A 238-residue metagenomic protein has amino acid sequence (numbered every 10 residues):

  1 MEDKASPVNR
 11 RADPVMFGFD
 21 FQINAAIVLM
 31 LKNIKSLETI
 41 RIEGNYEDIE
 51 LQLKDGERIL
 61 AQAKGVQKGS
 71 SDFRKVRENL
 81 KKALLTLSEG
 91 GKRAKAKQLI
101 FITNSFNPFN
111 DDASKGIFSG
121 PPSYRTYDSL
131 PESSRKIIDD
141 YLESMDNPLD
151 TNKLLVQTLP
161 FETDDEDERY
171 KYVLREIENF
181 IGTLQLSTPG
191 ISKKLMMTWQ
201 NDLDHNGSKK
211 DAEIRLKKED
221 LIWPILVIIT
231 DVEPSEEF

Functional and structural regions predicted by a protein language model:
M1-V15, G65-F238: Acidic metal-coordinating catalytic centers involved in nucleic-acid phosphodiester chemistry
R11-M16, D20-L85: Catalytic centers of nucleases
